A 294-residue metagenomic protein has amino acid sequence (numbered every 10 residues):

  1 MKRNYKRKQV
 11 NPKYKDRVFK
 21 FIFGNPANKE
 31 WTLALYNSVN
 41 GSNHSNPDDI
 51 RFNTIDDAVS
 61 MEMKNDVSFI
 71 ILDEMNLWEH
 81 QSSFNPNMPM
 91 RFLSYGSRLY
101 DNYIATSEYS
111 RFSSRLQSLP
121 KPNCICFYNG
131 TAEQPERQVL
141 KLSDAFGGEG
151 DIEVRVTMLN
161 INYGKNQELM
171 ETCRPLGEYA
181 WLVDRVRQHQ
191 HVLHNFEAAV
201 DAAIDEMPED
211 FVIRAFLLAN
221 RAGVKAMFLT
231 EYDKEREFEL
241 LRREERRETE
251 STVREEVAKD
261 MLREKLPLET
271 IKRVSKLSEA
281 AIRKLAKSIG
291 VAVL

Functional and structural regions predicted by a protein language model:
M1-L294: Elongated, amphipathic alpha-helical interaction scaffolds
